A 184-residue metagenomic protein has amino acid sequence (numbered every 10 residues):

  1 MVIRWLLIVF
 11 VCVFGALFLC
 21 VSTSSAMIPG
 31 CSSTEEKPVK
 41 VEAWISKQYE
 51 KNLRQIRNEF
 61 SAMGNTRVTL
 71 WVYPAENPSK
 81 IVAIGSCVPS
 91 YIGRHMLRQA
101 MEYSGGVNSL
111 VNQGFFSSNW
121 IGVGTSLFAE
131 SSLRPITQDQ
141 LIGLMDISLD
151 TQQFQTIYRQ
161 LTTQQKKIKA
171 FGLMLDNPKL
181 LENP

Functional and structural regions predicted by a protein language model:
M1-W5: Positively charged n-region of N-terminal signal peptides that target proteins for export
I8-C20: Bacterial N-terminal signal peptides
S24-A26: Boundary at the C-terminal end of the N-terminal hydrophobic targeting segment
E35-P78, D146-P178: Extracytoplasmic/periplasm-facing segments of secreted or lipoprotein envelope proteins
T66-T137: BRCT (BRCA1 C-terminal) domain core and associated BRCT-interaction motifs
N108-P184: Intrinsic disorder/low-complexity detector
